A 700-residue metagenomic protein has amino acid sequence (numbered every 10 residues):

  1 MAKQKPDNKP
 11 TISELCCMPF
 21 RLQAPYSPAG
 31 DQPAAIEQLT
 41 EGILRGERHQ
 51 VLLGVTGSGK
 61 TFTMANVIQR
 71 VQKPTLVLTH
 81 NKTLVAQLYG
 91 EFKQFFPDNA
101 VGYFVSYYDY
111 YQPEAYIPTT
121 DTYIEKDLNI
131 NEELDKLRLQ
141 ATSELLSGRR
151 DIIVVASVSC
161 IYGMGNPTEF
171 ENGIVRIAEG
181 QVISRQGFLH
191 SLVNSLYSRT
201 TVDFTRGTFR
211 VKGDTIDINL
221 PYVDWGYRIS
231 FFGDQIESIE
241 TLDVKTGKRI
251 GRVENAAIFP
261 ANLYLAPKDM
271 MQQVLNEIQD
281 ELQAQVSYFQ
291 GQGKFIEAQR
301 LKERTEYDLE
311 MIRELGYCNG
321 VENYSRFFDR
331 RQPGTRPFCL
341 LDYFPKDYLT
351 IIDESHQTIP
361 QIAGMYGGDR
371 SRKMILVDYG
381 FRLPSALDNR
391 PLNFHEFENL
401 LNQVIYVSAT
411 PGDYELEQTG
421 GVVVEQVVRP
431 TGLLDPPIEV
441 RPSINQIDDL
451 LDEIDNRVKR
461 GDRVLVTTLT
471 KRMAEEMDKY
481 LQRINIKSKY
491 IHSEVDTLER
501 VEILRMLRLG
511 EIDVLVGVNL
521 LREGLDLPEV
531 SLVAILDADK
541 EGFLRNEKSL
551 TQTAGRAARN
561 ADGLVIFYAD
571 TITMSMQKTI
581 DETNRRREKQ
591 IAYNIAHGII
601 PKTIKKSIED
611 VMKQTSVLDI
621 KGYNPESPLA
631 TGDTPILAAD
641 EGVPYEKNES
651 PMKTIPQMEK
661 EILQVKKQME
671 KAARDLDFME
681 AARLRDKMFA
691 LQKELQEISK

Functional and structural regions predicted by a protein language model:
I12-L53: Conserved pre-motif I regulatory segment
L44-V51, K73-P74, R150-I152, D462-R463: Pre-Walker A (Motif I) flank of P-loop NTPase domains
R45-V67: Walker A/P-loop
V51, F104-K459, D478, Q482 (+3 more regions): N-terminal cationic and glycine-rich segments that engage phosphates or anionic surfaces
P74-A86, Y103, K294-E297, R457-K479: Conserved strand-helix element at the start of the C-terminal RecA-like helicase core
A86-Q94, E114-Y116, E476-Y480: Short amphipathic alpha-helical segment within the helicase RecA-like ATPase core that mediates nucleic-acid
P97-Y107, G320, R463-L465, M477-E499: Conserved RecA-like helicase motor-core motifs
V495-G517: Conserved helicase ATPase core of P-loop NTP-dependent helicases/translocases
